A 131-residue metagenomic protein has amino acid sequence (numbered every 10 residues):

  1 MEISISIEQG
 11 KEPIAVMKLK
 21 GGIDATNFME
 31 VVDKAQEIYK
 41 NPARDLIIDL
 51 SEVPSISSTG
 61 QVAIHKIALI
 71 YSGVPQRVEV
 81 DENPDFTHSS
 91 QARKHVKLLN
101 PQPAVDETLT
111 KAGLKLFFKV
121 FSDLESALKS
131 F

Functional and structural regions predicted by a protein language model:
M1-K18, I23: Short beta-strand/loop segment at the start of cytosolic alpha/beta domains
I3-I5, V96, V120: Generic structural signal for residues in well-ordered beta-strands
E8, L19, L99, F121-D123: Conserved beta-strand termini and adjacent loop/short-helix elements that scaffold enzyme active sites in alpha/beta
G22, Q102, L124-S126: Short, solvent-exposed coil/turn elements at secondary-structure transition points
A25-F118: Amphipathic alpha-helical interaction surfaces in cytosolic regulatory modules
E107-T108, L128-F131: Short, solvent-exposed polar/charged micro-motifs at secondary-structure junctions
F118-L124, S130: Short acidic-hydrophobic, aromatic-tinged amphipathic segments that line or gate anion-handling sites
